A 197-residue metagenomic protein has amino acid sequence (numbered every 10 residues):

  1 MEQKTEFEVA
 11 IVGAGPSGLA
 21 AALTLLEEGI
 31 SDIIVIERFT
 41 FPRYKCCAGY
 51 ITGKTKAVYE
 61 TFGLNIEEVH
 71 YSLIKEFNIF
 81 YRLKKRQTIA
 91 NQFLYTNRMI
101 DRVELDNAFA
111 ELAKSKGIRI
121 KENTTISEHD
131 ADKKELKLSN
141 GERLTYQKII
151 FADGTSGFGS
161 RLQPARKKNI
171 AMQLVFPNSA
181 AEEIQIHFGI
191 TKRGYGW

Functional and structural regions predicted by a protein language model:
M1-Q3, R143: Short, flexible hinge/linker loops that cap or flank conserved catalytic cores
K4-V9: Extreme N-terminal starter segment of soluble prokaryotic enzymes
A10-A14, L23-C46: Glycine-rich FAD pyrophosphate-binding loop
A14, T24, E111-W197: Predominantly flavin-linked oxidoreductase catalytic cores and closely associated redox partners
G18-L19: N-terminal Rossmann-fold NAD(P) dinucleotide-binding loop
F39-F62: Conserved N-terminal glycine-rich FAD pyrophosphate-binding loop of Rossmann-like flavoproteins
T55-A108: A conserved beta-strand/loop capping segment in the N-terminal third of enzymes that catalyze redox or closely related
